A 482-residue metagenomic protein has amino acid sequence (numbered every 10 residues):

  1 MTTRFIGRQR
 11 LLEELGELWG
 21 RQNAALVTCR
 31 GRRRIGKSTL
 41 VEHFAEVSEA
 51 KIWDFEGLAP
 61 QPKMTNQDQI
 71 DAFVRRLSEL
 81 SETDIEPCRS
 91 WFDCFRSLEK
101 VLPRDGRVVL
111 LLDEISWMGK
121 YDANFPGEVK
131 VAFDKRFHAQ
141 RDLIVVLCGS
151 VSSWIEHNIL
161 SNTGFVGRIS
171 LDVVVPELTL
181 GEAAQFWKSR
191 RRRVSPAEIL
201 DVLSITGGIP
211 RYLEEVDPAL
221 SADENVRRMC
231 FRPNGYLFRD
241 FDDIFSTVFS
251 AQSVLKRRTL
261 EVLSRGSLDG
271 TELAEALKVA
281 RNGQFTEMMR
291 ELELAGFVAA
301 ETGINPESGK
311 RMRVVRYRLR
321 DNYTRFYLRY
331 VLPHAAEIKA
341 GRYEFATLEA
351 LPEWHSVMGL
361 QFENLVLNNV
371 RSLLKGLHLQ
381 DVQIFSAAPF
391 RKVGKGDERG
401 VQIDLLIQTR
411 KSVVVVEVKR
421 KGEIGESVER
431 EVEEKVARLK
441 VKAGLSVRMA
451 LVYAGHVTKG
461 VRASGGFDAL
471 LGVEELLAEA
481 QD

Functional and structural regions predicted by a protein language model:
M1-T347: Phosphate-binding site recognition
G309-R311, V315-D482: A cross-kingdom feature that marks ATP-driven nucleic-acid transaction machinery
